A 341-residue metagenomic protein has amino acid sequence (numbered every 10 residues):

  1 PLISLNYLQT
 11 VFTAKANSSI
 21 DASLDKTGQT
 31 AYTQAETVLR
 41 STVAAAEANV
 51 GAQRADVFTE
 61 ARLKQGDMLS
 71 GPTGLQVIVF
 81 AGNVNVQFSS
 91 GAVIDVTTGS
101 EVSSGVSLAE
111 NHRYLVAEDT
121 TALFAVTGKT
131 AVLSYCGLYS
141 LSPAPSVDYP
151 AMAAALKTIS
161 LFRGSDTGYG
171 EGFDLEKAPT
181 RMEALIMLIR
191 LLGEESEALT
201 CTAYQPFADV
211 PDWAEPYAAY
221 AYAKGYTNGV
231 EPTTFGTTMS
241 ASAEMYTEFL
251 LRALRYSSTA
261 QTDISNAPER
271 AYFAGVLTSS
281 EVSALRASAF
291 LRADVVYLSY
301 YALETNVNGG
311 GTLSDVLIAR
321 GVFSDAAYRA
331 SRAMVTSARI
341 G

Functional and structural regions predicted by a protein language model:
P1-L69: Extended alpha-helical heptad-repeat/coiled-coil "stalk" and oligomerization rods
L2-S4, I20, T180, S242 (+1 more regions): Flexible coil/loop interruptions and hinge/linker segments embedded within long fibrous stalks
R54-P143: Membrane-proximal structural modules of membrane-associated proteins and complexes
P143-E215, K224-E244, L250-A289, A302-G341: Feature responds to low-complexity, polar/acidic, surface-exposed segments characteristic of secreted/exported proteins
A221: Calponin-homology-like cytoskeleton-binding modules and closely related N-terminal microtubule-contacting segments
A293, L298: Surface-exposed binding/hinge segments that line and control ligand-binding clefts or catalytic entry sites
